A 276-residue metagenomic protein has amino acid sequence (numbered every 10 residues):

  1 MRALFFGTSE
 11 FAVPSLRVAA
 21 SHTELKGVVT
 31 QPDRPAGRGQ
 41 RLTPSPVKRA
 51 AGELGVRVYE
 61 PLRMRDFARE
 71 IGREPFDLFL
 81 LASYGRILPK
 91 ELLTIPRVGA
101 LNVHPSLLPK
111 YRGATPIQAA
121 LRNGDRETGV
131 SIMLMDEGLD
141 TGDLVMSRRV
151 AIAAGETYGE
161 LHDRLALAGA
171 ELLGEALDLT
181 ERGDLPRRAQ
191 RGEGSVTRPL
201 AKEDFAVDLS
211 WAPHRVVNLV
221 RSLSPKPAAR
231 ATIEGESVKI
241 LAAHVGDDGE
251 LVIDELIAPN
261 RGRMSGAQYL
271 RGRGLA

Functional and structural regions predicted by a protein language model:
R2-T8, V28-Q31, G37-E127: Active-site-proximal cofactor/substrate-binding loop regions of enzyme domains
A3-H22, D33: N-terminal beta1-alpha1 ligand-phosphate binding loop
V13, R17-A20, A68-G72, G174: Amphipathic, non-transmembrane alpha-helical secondary structure
A20, L78-V196: Donor/substrate-binding cores of folate-linked one-carbon enzymes
T30-R34, R148-A151, I257: Short, histidine-centered active-site or binding-site loop motifs used for metal coordination, general acid-base
Q190-D204, S237: A short beta-strand-loop-alpha-helix capping motif that often carries His-Thr
D204, L209-A276: An anion-binding loop in the catalytic cleft
